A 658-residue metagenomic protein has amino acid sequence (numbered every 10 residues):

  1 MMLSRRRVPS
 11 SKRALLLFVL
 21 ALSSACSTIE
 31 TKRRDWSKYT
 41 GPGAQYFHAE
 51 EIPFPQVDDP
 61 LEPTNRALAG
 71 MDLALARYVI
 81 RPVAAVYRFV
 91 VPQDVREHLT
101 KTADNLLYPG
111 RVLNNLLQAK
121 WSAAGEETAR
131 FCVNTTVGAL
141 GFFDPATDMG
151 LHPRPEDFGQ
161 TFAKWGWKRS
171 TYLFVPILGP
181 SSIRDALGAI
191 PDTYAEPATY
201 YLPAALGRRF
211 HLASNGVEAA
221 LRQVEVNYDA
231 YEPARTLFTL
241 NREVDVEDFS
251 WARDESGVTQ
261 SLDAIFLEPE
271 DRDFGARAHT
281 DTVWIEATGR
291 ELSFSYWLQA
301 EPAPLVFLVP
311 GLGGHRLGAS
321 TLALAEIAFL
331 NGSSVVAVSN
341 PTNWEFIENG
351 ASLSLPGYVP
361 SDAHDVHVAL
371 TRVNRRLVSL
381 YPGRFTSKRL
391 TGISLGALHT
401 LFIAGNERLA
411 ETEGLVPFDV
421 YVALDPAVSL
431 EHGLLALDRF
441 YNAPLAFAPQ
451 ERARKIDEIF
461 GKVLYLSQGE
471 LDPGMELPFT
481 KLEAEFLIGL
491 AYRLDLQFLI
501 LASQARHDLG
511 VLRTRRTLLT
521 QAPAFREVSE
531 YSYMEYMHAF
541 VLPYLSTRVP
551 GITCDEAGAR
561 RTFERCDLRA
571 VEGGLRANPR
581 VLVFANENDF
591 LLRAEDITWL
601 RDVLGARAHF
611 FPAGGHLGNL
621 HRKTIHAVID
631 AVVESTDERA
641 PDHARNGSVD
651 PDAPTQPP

Functional and structural regions predicted by a protein language model:
C26-W121, G207-A252, H643-P658: N-terminal targeting leaders of membrane proteins
R253-E301: N-terminal cap/lid segment of alpha/beta-hydrolase-fold proteins
W297-W344: Short, surface-exposed "cap/lid" segments of acyl-processing enzymes
L355-L380: Alpha/beta-hydrolase active-site loop
G405-E527: Alpha/beta-hydrolase-fold enzymes
V583-A585: Short beta-strand/loop motif that positions the catalytic acidic residue of the alpha/beta-hydrolase fold
F590-D596: Conserved alpha/beta-hydrolase "acid-adjacent" motif
G614-I625: Catalytic histidine-centered segment of alpha/beta-hydrolase-like enzymes
